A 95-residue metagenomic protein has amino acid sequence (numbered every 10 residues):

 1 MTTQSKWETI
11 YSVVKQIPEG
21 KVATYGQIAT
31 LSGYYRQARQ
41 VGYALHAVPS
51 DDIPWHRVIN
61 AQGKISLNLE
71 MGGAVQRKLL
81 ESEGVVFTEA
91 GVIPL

Functional and structural regions predicted by a protein language model:
M1-L95: Nucleic acid-binding interface residues in structured DNA/RNA-binding domains, emphasizing the DNA-engaging scaffolds
